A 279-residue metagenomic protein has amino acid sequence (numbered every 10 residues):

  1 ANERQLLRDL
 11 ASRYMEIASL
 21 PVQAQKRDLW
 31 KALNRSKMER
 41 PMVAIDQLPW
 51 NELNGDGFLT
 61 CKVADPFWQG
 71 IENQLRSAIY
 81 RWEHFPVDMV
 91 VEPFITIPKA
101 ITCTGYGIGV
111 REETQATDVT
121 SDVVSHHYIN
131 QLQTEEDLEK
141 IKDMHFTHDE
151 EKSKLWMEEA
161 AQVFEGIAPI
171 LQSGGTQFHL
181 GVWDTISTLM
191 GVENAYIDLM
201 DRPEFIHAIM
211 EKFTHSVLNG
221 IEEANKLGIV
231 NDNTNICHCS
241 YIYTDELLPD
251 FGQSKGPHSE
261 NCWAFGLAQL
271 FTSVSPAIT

Functional and structural regions predicted by a protein language model:
A1-L48, G55-T60, M89-V90, F94-I97 (+1 more regions): Active-site loop segments of alpha/beta catalytic cores
W50-D56, T102-Y106: Short, surface-exposed beta-strand/loop "edge" segments at domain boundaries and coil↔beta transitions
C61-R111: Membrane helical hairpin/interfacial module
F67-G70, V119-S121, A195-D198: Glycine-rich loops and low-complexity Gly/Arg-rich segments that provide flexible linkers or classic glycine-based
I71-E72, S121-V124, L227-G228: Short, surface-exposed, polar/charged, turn-prone segments marking secondary-structure boundaries
S77-H84, N130-L132, F205-E211: Low-complexity, flexible helical/coil segments
T102-Y128: Cofactor- and metal-binding active-site motifs of prokaryotic enzymes that mediate redox/radical or nucleophilic
T120-E158: A gly/proline- and charged-residue-enriched helix-loop-helix capping module
